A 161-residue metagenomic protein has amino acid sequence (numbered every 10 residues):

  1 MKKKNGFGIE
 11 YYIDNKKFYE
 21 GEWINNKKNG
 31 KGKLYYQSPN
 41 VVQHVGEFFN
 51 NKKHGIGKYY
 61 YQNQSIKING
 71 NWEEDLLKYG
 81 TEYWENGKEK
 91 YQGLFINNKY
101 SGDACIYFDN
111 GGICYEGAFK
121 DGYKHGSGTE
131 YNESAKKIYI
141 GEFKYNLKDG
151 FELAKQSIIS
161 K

Functional and structural regions predicted by a protein language model:
M1-K161: Glycine/tyrosine- and acidic-biased, solvent-exposed loop/turn segments at the edges of beta-strands
